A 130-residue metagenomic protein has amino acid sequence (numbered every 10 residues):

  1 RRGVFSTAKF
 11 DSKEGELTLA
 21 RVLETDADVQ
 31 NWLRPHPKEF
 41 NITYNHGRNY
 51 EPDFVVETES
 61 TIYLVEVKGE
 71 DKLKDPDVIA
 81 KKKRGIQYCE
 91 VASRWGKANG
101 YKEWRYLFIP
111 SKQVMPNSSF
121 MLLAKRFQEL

Functional and structural regions predicted by a protein language model:
R1-L130: Electrostatic, structured charged patches in enzyme active sites and in nucleic-acid/phosphate-binding
